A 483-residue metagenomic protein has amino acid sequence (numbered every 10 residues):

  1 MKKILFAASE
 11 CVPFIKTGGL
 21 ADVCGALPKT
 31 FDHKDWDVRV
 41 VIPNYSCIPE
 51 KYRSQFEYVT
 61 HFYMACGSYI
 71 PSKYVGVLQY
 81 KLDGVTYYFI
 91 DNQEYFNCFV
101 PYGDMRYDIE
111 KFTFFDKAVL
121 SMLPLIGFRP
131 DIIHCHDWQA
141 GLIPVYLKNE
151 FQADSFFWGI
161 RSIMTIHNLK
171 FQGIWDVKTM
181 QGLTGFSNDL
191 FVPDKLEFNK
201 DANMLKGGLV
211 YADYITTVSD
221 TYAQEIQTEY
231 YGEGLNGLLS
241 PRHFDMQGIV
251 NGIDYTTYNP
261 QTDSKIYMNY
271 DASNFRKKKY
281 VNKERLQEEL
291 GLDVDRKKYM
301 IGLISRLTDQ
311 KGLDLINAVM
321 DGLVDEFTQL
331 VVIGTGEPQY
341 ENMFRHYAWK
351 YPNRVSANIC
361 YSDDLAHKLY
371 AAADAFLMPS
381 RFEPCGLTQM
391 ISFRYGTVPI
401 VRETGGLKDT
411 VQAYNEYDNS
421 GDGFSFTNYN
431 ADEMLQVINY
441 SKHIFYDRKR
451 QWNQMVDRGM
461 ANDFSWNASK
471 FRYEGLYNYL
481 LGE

Functional and structural regions predicted by a protein language model:
M1-E483: Catalytic cores of nucleotide-sugar-dependent glycosyltransferases that transfer UDP/GDP/TDP-activated
